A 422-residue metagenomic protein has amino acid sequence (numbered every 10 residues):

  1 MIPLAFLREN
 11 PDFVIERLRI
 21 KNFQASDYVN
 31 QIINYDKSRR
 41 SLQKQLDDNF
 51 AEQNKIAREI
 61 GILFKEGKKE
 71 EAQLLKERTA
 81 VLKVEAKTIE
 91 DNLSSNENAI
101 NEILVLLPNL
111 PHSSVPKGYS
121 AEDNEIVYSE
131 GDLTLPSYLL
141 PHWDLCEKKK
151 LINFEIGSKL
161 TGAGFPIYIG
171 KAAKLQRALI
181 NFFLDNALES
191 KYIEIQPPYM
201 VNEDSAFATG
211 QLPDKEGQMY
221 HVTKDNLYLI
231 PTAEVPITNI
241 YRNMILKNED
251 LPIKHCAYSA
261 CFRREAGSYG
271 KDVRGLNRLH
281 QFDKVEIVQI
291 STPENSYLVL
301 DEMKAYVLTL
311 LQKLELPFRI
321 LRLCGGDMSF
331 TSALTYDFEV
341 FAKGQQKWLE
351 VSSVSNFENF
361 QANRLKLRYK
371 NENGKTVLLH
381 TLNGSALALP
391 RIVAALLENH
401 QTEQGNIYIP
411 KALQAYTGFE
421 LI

Functional and structural regions predicted by a protein language model:
M1-L133, E147, L151: N-terminal alpha-helical targeting/anchoring segments
S26, S129-I422: TRNA-recognition modules of translation machinery and tRNA-sensing kinases, especially anticodon-binding
